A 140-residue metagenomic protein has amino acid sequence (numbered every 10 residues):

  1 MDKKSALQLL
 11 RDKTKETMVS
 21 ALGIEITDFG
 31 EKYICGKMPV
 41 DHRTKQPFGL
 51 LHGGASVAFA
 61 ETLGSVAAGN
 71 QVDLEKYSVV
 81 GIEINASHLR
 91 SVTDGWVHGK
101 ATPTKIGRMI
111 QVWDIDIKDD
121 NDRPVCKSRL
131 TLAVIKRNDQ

Functional and structural regions predicted by a protein language model:
M1-Q140: Terminal targeting signals and extreme-terminal segments of soluble enzymes
